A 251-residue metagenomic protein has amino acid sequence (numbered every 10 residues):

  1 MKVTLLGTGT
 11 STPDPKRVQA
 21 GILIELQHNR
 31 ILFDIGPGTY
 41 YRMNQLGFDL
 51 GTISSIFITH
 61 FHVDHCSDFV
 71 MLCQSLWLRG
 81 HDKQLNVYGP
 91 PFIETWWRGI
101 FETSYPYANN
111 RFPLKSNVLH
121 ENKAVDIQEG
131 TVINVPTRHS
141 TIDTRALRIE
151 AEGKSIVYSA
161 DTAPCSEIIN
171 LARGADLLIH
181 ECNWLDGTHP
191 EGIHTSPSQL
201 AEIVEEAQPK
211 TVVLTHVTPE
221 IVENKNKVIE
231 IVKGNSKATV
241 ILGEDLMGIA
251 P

Functional and structural regions predicted by a protein language model:
M1-L46, T144-A160, L177: Conserved beta-strand hairpin/beta-sheet module of binuclear metal-dependent hydrolase folds, prominently
V3, I22, D34, M43 (+10 more regions): Divalent metal-coordination and catalytic microenvironments
G9-T12, V63, V87, E94 (+2 more regions): Short histidine/acidic/glycine/proline-rich micro-motifs that form metal- and phosphate-coordinating active-site loops
P13-P15, V118-D186: Active-site-proximal loop/helix segment associated with metal-binding centers of metalloenzymes
F33-G36, S54-H60, D64, P90 (+4 more regions): Active-site neighborhood of phospho(di)ester-bond hydrolases with catalytic His/Asp-centered motifs
G38-Y88, D176: Active-site metal-binding motif and surrounding structural segment of the metallo-beta-lactamase
L85, P90-T144, A151-E152, D245: Metallo-beta-lactamase
A163-I249: Cap/insert and terminal regions of metallo-dependent hydrolase folds
